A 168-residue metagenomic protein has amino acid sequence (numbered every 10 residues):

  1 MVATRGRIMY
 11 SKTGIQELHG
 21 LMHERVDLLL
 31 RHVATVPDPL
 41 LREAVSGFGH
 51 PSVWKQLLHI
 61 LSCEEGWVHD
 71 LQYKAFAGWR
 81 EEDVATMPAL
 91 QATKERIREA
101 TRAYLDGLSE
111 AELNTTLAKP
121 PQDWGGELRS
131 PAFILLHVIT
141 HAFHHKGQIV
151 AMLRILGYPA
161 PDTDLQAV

Functional and structural regions predicted by a protein language model:
V2-R5, Q16-R31, T35-D83, P121-V168: Short, contiguous alpha-helical
S11, I15-L18, L90: Residue-level preference for long, well-ordered alpha-helices that form the structural scaffold of enzyme catalytic
S11, K94, A142: Charged, low-complexity surface patches
D70, K74-A111: Helix-adjacent hinge/juxtasegments
D106-Q122: Acidic catalytic patch
